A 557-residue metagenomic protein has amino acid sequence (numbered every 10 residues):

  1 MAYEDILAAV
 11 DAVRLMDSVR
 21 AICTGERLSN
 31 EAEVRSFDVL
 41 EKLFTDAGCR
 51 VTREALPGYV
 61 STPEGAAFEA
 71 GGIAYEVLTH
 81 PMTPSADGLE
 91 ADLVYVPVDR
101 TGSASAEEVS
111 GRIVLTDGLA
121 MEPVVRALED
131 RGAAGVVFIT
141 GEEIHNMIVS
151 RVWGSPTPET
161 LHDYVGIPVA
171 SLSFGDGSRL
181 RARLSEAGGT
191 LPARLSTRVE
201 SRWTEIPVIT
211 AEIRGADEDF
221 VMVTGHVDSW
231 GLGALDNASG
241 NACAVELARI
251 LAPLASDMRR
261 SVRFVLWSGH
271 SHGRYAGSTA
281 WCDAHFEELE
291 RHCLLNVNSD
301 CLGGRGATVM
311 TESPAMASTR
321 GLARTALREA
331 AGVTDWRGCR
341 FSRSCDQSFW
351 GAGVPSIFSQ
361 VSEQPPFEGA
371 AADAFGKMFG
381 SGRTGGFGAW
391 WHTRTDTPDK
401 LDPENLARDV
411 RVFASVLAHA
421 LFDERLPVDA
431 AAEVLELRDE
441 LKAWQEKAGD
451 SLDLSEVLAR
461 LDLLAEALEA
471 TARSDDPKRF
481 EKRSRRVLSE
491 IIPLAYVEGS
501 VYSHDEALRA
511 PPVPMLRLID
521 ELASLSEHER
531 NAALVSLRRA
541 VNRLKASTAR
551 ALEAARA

Functional and structural regions predicted by a protein language model:
A2-A9, C23-E31, P84, Y95 (+8 more regions): Second-shell loop/turn segments in exported
A2-V13, D17-S110: Noncatalytic luminal/extracellular "stalk/propeptide" segments of secretory-pathway proteins
A9-E33, L43-R50, R112-G118, V125 (+3 more regions): Catalytic-core environment of secreted peptidases
I73-A104, T157-L235, E246-S261: Soluble metallo-hydrolase cores and metallopeptidase-like ectodomains found primarily in the secretory/periplasmic
V77-P168, T334-D335: Extracellular/luminal Protease-associated
E122-P123, E205, S229-S318, D346 (+1 more regions): Acidic/histidine-rich catalytic neighborhood of metal-dependent amide-processing enzymes
R305-L435, Y496-S500, H504: Active-site-adjacent substrate-binding region of metalloamidase/peptidase-like peptide-processing proteins
A407-S415, A420-A557: C-terminal non-catalytic alpha-helical accessory regions
